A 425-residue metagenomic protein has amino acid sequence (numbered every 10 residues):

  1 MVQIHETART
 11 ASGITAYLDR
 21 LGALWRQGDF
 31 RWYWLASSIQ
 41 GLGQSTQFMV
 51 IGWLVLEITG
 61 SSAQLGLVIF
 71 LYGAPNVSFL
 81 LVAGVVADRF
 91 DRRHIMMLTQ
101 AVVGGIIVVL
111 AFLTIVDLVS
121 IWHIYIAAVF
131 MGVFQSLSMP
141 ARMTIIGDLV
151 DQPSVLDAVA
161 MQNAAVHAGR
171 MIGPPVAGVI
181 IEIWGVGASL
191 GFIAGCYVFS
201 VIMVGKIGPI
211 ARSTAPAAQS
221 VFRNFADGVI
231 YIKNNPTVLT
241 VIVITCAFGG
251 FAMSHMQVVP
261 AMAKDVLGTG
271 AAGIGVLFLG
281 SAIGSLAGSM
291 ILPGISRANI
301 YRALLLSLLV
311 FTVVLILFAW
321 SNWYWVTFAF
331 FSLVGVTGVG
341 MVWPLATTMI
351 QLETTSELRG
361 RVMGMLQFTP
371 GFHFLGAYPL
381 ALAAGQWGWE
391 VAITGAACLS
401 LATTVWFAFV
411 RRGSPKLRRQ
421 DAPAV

Functional and structural regions predicted by a protein language model:
M1-A23, V410-V425: Intrinsic disorder in cytosolic terminal tails and internal cytosolic loops of multi-pass membrane transporters
I14-P75, I230-L279: Helix-loop boundary and gating motifs at the non-cytosolic
R31-F48, Y72-V85, D91-I106, H123-I181 (+4 more regions): Substrate-agnostic recognition of the 12-TM MFS/MFS-like secondary transporter fold
L35-A36, G52, L67-L71, L98-T99 (+9 more regions): Hydrophobic core positions of alpha-helical segments in small-molecule transporters and transporter systems
G52-I58, A111-V116, I172-F192, D265-V266 (+1 more regions): Transmembrane alpha-helix termini and helix-breaking/packing motifs in multi-pass membrane transporters
T59, D91, L113-T114, L118 (+1 more regions): Helix-breaking motifs and short loop linkers at transmembrane-helix boundaries and internal kinks in secondary membrane
S78-V82, R89, R93-I95, T99 (+5 more regions): C-terminal transmembrane bundle of multi-pass solute transporters/carriers
T144, D148, L190-Q219, A298 (+1 more regions): Helix-loop junctions on the cytosolic side of multi-pass membrane transporters, especially the intracellular loop
